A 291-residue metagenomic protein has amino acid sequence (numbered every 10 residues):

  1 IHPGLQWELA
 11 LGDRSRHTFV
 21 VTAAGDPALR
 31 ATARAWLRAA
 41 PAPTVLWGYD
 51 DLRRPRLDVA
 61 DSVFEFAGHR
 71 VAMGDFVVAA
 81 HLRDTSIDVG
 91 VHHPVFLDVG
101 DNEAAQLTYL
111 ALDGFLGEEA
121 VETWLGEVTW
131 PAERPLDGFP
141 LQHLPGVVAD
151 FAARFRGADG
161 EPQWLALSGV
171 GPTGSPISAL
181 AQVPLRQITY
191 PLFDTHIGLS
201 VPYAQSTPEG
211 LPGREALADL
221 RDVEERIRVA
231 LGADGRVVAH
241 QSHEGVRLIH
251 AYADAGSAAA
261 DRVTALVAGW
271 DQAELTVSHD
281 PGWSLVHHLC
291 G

Functional and structural regions predicted by a protein language model:
I1-V20, A24-T32, W36-E225, V229-E244 (+2 more regions): Charge-rich, low-complexity segments
I249-A251: Short beta-strand->loop micro-motif that forms the acidic, two-metal-ion catalytic signature in nucleotide-processing
G256-V277: An amphipathic, aromatic/His-enriched active-site/gating alpha helix that lines ligand/cofactor pockets
